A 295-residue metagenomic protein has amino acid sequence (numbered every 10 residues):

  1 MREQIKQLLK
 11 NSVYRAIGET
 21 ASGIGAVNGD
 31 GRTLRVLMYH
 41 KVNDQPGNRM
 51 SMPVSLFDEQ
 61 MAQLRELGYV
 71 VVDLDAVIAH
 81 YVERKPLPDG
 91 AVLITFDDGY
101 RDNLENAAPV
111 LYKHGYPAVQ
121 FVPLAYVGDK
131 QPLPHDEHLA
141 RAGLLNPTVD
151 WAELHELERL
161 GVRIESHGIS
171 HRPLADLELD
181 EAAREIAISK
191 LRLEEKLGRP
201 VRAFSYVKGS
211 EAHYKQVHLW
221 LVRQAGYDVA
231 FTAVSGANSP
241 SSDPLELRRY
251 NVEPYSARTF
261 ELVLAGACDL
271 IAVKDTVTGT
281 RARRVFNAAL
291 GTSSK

Functional and structural regions predicted by a protein language model:
M1-I94, D102, D176-K295: C-terminal active-site subregion of NodB/CE4 polysaccharide deacetylases
E19-I24, I78-A79, H138-L160, A187-R192: Alpha-helical scaffolding within the catalytic cores of extracellular/periplasmic polymer-degrading hydrolases
N28-G31, R65-E66, P109-G115, P147-S166 (+2 more regions): Acidic (Asp/Glu)-rich catalytic clusters
K41-M52, P132-N146: Acidic/histidine-rich helix-loop elements that form or flank divalent-metal/phosphate-binding sites at the catalytic
I94-T95, I164: Residue-level marker for buried hydrophobic side chains located in beta-strands that build the well-ordered beta-sheet
G99-E105: Short acidic, Gly/Ser-rich segments with clustered Asp/Glu that frequently serve as metal-coordination loops in enzyme
N106-L124: A short alpha/beta connector and helix-capping loop motif
